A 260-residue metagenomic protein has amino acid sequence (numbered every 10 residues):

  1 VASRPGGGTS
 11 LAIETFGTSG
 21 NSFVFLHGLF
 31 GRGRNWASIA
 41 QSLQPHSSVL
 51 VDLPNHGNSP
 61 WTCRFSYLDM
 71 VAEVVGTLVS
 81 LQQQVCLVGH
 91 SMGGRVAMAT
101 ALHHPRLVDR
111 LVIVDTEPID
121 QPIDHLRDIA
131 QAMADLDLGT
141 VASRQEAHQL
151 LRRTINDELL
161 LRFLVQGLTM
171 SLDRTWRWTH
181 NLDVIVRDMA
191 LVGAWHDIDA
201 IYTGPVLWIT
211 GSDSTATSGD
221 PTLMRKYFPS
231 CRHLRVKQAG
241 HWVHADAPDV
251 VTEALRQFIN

Functional and structural regions predicted by a protein language model:
L11-P60: Conserved HGGG/HGGXW glycine-rich cap/lid loop of the alpha/beta-hydrolase fold
A37-Q41, V49-V88, E253: Active-site loop/oxyanion-hole signature of alpha/beta-hydrolase fold enzymes
D52-G57, E117, A239-G240: Short beta-to-alpha linker loops that shape the active-site pocket of alpha/beta-hydrolase fold enzymes
G89, G93, A97: Gly/Ala-rich beta-loop-alpha elbow adjacent to hydrolase catalytic centers
M98-H103, D109-V141: Flexible "cap/lid" loop of the alpha/beta hydrolase fold
D124, G139-G193: Conserved alpha/beta-hydrolase catalytic His-Asp/Glu region
D173-Y227, R232-R235: Conserved serine/cysteine hydrolase catalytic core
A239-T252: Catalytic histidine-centered segment of alpha/beta-hydrolase-like enzymes
